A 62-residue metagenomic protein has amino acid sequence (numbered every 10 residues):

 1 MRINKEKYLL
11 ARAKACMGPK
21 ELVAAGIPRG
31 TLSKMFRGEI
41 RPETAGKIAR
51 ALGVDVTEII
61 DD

Functional and structural regions predicted by a protein language model:
M1-P19: A short, Lys/Arg-rich alpha-helix, primarily the initiator
L10, G30, K34, D61: DNA-binding alpha-helical recognition surfaces that contact promoter or target DNA
A15, G38-R41: Flexible coil/turn residues that form the inter-helical turn or adjacent wing/linker of helix-turn-helix
A15-K34: Short alpha-helical DNA-recognition segment
G18-P19, P42-A45: Helix-turn-helix DNA-binding elements, focusing on the entry/boundary residues of the two helices that contact DNA
G26, F36, T44, I60: DNA major-groove recognition helix of helix-turn-helix
P28-G30, R41, D55: Short coil turns linking two alpha-helices in DNA-binding domains
T44-E58: DNA major-groove recognition helix of helix-turn-helix/homeodomain DNA-binding modules
